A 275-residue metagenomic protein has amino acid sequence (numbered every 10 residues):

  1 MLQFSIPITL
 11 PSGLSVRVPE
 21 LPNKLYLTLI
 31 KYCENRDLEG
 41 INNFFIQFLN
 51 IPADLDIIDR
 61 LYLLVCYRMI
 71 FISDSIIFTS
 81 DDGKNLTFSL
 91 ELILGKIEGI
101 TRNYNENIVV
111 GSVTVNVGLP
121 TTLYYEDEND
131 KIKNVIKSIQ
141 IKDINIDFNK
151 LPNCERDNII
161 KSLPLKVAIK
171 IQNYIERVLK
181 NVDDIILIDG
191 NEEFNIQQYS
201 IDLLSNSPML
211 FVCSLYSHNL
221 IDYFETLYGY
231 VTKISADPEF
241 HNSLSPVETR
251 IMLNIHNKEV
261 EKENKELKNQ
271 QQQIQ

Functional and structural regions predicted by a protein language model:
M1-Q275: An amphipathic, hydrophobic-aromatic interaction surface with interspersed Lys/Arg that forms lipid/phosphate-bearing
